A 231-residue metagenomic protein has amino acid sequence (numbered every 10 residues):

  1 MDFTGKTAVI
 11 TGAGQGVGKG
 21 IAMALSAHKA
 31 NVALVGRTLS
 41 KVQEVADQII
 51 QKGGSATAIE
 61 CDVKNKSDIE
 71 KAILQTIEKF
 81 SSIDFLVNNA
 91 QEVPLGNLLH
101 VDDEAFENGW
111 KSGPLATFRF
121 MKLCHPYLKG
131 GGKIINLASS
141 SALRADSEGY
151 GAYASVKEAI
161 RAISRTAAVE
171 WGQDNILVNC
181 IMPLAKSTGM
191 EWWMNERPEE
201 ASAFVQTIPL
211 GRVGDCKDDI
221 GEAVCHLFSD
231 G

Functional and structural regions predicted by a protein language model:
D2, Y127, V213-G231: C-terminal substrate-recognition "lid" of short-chain dehydrogenase/reductases
T7, G14-G16: Conserved glycine-rich cofactor-binding loop
H28-E44: Conserved glycine-rich Rossmann-like NAD(P)H-binding loop of the short-chain dehydrogenase/reductase
E70, L74, E78, E92-E107 (+3 more regions): Conserved mid-core segment of classical short-chain dehydrogenase/reductases
L74, E78, S112-G132, A168-V169 (+2 more regions): Amphipathic alpha-helical dimer-interface segment in Rossmann-like NAD(P)H-dependent oxidoreductases
D84, E92, L99-R119, I135 (+2 more regions): Catalytic Tyr-X3-Lys loop
I135-A159, S164-Q173, A185-K186: Catalytic loop of short-chain dehydrogenase/reductase
P198-D218: Catalytic Tyr-x(3-8)-Lys segment
